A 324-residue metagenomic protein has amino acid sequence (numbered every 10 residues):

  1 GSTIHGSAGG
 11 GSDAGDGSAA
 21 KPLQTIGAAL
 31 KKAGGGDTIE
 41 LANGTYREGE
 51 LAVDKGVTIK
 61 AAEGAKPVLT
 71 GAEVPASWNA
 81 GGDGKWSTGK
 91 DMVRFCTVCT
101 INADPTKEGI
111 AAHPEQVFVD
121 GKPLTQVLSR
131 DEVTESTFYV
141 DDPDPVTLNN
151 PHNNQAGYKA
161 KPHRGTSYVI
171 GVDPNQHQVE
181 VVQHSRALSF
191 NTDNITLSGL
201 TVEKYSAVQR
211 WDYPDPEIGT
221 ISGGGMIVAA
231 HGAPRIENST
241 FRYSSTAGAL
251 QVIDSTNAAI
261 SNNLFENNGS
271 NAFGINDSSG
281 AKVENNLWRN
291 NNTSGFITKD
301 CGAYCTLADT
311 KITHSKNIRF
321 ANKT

Functional and structural regions predicted by a protein language model:
H5-A229, R235: Extracellular polysaccharide-degrading/modifying enzymes targeting complex plant/algal/animal polysaccharides
P22, A29, A33, A61 (+8 more regions): Small-side-chain structural scaffolding
T25, T45, F138-D141, F265 (+1 more regions): Short, intrinsically disordered, charge-balanced linker/junction segments flanking boundaries in proteins
L124-S136, N175-I312, R319: Right-handed parallel beta-helix
